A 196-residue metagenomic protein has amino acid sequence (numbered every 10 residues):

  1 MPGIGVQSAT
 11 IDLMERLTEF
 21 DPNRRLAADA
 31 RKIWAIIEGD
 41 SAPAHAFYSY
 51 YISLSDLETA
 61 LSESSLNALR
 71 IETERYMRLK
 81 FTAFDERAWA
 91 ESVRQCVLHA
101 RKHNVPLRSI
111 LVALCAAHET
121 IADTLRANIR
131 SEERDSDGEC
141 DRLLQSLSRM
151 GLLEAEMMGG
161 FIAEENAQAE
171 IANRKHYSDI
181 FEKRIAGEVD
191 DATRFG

Functional and structural regions predicted by a protein language model:
M1-A28: Charged, compositionally biased N-terminal leader segments and the immediate start of the first structured element
M1-I11, E133, Q145, R149-L152: Non-catalytic C-terminal interaction regions
I11, R16, A30, I37-I129: Heme-based O2/NO sensor domains and their adjacent alpha-helical segments, primarily globin folds but also including
D29-A35, E182-K183: Short regulatory/linker helices and ligand/cofactor-binding micro-motifs at input modules
T82, E119-R130, L152, E156-A163 (+1 more regions): Charged/polar positions within long, soluble alpha-helices
R126-D141: Inter-helical turn/loop segments and adjacent helix faces that build the functional surface of alpha-helical bundle
E139-G196: HAMP domain helices
